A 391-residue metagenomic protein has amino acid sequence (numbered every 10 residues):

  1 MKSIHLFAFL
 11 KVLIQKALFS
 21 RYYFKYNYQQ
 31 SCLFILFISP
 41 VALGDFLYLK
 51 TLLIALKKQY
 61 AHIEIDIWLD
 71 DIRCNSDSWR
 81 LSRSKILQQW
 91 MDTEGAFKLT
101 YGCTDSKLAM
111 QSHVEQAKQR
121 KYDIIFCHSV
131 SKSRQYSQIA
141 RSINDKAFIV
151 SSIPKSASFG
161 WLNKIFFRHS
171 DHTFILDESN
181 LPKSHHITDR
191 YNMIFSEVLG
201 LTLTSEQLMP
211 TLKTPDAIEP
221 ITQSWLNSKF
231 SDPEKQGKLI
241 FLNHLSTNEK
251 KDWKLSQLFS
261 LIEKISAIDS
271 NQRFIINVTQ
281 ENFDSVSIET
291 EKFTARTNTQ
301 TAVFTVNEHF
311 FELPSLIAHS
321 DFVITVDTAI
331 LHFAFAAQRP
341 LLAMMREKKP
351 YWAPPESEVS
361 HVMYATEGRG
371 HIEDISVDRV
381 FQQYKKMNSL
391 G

Functional and structural regions predicted by a protein language model:
M1-G391: Catalytic machinery of carbohydrate-active enzymes, primarily nucleotide-sugar-dependent glycosyltransferases
